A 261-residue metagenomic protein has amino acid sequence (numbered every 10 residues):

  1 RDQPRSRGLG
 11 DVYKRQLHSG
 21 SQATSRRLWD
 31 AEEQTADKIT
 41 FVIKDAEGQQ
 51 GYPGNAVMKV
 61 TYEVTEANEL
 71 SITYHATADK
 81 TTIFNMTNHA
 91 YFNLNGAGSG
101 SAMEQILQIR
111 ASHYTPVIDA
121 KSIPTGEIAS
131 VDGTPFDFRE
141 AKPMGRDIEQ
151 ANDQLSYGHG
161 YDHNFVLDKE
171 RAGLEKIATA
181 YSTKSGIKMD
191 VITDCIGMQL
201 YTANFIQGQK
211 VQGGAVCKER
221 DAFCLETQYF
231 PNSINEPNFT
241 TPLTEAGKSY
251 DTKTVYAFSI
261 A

Functional and structural regions predicted by a protein language model:
D2-Y13: Single conserved hydrophobic/aromatic residue that forms the stacking wall/gate of nucleotide- or nucleobase-binding
K14-A67, Y229: Extended, loop-rich substrate-binding clefts of extracytoplasmic carbohydrate-active enzymes
Q16-R26, A78-A102, Q108: Flexible glycine-rich active-site/ligand-binding loops centered on an Asp-His dyad
T24, P53-V57, G100, G158 (+1 more regions): Short solvent-exposed loop/turn micro-motifs enriched in small/polar/acidic residues
I39-F41, M58-V60, L70-I72, Q105 (+4 more regions): Hydrophobic residues positioned within well-ordered beta-strands of beta-sheet architectures
K44-G96, P242-T252, Y256: Acidic, contiguous internal or C-terminal segments within carbohydrate-active enzymes that form a structured patch used
G98-G145, A151-L155: A conserved active-site cap/scaffold subdomain adjacent to cofactor or substrate pockets
G133-A261: Active-site pocket scaffolds in enzymes
